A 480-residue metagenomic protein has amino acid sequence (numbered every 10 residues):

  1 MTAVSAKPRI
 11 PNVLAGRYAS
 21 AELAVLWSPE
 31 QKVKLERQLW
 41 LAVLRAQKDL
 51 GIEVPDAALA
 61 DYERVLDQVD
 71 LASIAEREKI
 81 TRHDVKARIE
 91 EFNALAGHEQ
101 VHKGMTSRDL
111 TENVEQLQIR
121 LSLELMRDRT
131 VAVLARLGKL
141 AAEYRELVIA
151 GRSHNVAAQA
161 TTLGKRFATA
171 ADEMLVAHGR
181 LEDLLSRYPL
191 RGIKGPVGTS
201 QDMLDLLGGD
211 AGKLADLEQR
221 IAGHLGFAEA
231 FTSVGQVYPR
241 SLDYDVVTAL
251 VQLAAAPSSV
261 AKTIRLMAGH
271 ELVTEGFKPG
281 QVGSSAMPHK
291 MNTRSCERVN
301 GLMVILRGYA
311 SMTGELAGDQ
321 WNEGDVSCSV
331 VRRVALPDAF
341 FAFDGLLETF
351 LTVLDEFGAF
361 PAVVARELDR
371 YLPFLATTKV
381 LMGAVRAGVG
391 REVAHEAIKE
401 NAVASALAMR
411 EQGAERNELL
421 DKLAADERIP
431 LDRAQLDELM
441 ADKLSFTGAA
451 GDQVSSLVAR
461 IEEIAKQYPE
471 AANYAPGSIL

Functional and structural regions predicted by a protein language model:
T2-S200, D205, G209-R220, G283 (+5 more regions): A helix-coil-helix interface module used to build multimeric assemblies and to scaffold catalytic/cofactor sites
Y18-L23, L41, L66-A72, G276-G283 (+5 more regions): Short acidic (Asp/Glu) and glycine-rich catalytic loops that position anionic groups and cofactors
K34-Q38, T169, A255, D338 (+1 more regions): Aromatic- and histidine-enriched alpha-helix N-cap/loop-to-helix transition segments that scaffold the rims
A42-A46, E91, L95, R136 (+18 more regions): Generic, well-ordered alpha-helical scaffold segments in large soluble proteins
S107, L204, G208, A230-V234 (+5 more regions): A structural signal for small-residue-enriched, beta-sheet-centric alpha/beta enzyme cores and oligomeric scaffold folds
E115-R127, A142, V156-Q320, S327-G345: Charged, flexible cofactor/metal-binding loops and thiol motifs
R298, I305-R391, A397-E400: Long, amphipathic alpha-helical stalk/connector segments used for oligomerization, subunit docking, or mechanical
